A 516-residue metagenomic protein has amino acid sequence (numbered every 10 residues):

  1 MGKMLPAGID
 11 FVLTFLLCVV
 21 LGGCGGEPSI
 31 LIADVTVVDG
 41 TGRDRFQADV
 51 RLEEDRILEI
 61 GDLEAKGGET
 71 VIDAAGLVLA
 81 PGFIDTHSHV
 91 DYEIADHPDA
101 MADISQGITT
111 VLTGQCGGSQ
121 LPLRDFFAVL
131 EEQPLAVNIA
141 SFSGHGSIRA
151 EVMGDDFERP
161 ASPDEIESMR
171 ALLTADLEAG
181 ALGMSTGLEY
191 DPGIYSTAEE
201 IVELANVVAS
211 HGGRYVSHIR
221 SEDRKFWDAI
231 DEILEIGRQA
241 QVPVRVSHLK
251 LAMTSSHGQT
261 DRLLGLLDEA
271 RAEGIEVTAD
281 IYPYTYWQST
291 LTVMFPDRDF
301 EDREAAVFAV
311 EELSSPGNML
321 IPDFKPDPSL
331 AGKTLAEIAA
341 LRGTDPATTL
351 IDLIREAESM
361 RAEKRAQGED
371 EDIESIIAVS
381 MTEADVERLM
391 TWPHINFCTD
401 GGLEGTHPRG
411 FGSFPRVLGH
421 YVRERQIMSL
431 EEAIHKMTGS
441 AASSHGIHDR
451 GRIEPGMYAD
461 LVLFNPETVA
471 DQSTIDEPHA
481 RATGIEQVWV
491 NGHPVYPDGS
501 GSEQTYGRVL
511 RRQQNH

Functional and structural regions predicted by a protein language model:
D10-G22: Bacterial N-terminal signal peptides
C24-L31, V37-G82: Histidine-rich, glycine-flanked metal-binding segment
V37-D49, A366, I373-M381, V386 (+2 more regions): Acidic, glycine-enriched loop/beta-strand segments at the rims of small-molecule binding/catalytic pockets
A74-V78, F83-I84, S88, A95-T186 (+4 more regions): Divalent-metal coordination cores built from histidine and acidic residues
F126-E131, L135, S147-R159, L172 (+3 more regions): Polyanionic/metal-chelating signatures
A175-E232: Divalent metal-binding pocket/active-site signature
A205-N206, V216-R220, R224-Q241, S380-S443 (+3 more regions): Extended hydrophobic/aromatic segments used for targeting, binding, or gating
D302-A305, E387-H394, D400, S413 (+1 more regions): C-terminal cap of metal-dependent C-N hydrolases
